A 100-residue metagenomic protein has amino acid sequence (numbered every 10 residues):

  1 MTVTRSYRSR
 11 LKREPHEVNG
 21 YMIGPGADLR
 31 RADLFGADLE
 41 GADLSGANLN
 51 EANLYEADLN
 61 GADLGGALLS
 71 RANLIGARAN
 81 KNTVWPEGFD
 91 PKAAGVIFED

Functional and structural regions predicted by a protein language model:
M1-D100: Tandem repeat scaffolds
